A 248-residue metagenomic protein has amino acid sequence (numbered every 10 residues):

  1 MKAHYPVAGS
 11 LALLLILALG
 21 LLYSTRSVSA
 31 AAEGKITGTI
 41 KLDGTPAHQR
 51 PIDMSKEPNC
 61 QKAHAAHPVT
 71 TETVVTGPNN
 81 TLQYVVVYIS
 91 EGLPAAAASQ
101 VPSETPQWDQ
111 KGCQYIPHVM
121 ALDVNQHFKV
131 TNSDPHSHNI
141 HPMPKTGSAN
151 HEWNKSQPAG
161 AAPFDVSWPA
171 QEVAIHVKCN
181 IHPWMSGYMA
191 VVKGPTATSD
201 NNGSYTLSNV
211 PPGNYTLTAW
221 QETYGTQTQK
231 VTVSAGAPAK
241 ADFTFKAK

Functional and structural regions predicted by a protein language model:
K2-L13: Bacterial N-terminal signal peptides that target proteins for export
L17-S27: C-terminal segment of classical bacterial N-terminal signal peptides
S27-K248: Extracytoplasmic copper-binding redox domains, predominantly the cupredoxin/blue-copper superfamily
